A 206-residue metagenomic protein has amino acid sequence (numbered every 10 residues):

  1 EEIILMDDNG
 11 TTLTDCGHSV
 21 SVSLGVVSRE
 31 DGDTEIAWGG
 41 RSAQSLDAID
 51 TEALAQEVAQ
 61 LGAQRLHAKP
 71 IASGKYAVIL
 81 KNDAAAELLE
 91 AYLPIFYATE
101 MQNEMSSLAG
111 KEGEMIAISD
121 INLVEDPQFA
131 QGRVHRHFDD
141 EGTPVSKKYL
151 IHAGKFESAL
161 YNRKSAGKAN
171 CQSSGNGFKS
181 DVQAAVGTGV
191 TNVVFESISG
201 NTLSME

Functional and structural regions predicted by a protein language model:
E1-E206: N-terminal small-residue-enriched
